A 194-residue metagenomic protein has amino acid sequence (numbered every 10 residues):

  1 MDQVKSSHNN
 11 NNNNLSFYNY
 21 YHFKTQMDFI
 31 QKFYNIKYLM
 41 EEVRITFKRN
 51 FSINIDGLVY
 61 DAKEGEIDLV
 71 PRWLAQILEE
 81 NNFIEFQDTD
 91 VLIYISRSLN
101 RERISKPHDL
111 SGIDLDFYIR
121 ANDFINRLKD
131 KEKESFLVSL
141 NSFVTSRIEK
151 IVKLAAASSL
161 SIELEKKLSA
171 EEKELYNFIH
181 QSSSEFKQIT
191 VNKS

Functional and structural regions predicted by a protein language model:
D2-N35, V91-S194: Charge/polar-rich, low-complexity and marginally structured segments
I36, N50-L92: Compact, well-ordered interaction domains used in eukaryotic information-processing assemblies
V43-K48: A short beta-strand micro-motif
